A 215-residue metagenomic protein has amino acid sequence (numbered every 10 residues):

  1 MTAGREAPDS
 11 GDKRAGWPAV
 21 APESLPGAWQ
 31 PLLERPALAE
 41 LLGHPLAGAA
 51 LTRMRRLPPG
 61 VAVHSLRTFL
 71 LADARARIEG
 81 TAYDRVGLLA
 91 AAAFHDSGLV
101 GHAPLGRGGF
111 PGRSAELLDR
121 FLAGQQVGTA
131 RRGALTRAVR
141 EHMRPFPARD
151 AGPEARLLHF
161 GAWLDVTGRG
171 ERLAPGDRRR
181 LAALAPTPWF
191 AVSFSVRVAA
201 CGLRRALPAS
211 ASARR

Functional and structural regions predicted by a protein language model:
M1-L38, R56-T81, V127, R144-R215: Divalent metal-dependent phosphate-bond-processing catalytic cores, especially two-metal-ion Mg2+/Mn2+ enzymes that act
E40-A47, Y83-A92: Short coil-to-beta-strand
P45-A50, D73-A76: Auxiliary, metal-adjacent structural segments of Zn-dependent hydrolase domains
A50-R55, V100-A103: A short, mixed-charge helix-start or loop-turn motif at secondary-structure junctions
T68-L71, G109-Q125: An active-site-proximal "capping" alpha-helix that borders the catalytic cofactor pocket
R77, G98-H102, L118-V127, E141-R144 (+1 more regions): Short helix-capping and hinge/turn segments at secondary-structure transitions, especially at repeat and domain
T81-G87, Q125-V139: Acidic/histidine metal-binding catalytic segments
R85-P104, F110, S114, A138-M143: His-Asp-centered metal-binding catalytic motifs of divalent-metal-dependent phosphohydrolases/nucleases
